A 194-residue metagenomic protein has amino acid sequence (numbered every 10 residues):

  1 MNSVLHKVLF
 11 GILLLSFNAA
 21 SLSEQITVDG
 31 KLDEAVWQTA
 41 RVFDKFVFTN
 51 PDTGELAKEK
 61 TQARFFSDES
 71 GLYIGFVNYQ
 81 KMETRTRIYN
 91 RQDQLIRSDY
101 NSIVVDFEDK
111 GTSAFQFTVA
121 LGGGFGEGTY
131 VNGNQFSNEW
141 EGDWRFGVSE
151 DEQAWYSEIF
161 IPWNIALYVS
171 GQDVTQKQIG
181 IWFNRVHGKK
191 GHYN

Functional and structural regions predicted by a protein language model:
M1-K7: Positively charged n-region of N-terminal signal peptides that target proteins for export
K7-S16: Sec-dependent N-terminal signal peptides
L15-N194: Structural preference for beta-rich elements and adjacent junctions enriched in aromatics
